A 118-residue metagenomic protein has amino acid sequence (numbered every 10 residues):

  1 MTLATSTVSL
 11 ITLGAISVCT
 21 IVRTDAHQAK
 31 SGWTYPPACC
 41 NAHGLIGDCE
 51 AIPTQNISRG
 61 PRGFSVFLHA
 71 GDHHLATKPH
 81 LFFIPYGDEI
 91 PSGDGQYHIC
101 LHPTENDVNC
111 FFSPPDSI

Functional and structural regions predicted by a protein language model:
M1-T7: Positively charged n-region of N-terminal signal peptides that target proteins for export
A4, C19, K30-W33, P115-I118: Intrinsically disordered, compositionally biased low-complexity segments in eukaryotic proteins
T7-C19: Bacterial N-terminal signal peptides
S17, P37-A38, G47, H98 (+1 more regions): Secreted/extracellular small peptides and ectodomain modules produced from precursors
T20, W33-T34, H43, D94 (+1 more regions): Processing junctions and N-termini across compartments
T24-L75: N-terminal secretory signal peptides
F64-S92: Short Fe-S-cluster ligation motifs
S92-I118: C-terminal partner/receptor-binding element of secreted or periplasmic proteins
